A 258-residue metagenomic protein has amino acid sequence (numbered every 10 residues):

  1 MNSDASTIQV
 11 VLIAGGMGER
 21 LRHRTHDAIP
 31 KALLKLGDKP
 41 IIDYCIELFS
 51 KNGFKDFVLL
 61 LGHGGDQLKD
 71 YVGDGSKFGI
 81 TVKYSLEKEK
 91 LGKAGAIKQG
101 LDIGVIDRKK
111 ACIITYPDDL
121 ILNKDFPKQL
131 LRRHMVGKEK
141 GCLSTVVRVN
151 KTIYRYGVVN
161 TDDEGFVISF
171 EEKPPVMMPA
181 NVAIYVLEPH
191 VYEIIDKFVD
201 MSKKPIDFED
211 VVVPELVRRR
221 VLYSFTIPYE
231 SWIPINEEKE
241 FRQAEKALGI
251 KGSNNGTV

Functional and structural regions predicted by a protein language model:
N2-L68, F126: N-terminal glycine-rich phosphate-binding loop and ensuing alpha1 helix
Q9-V11, D56-V58, K83, I113 (+2 more regions): A structural signal for isolated positions on well-ordered beta-strands in alpha/beta enzyme cores
G16, D118, E237: Active-site glycine-centered loops adjacent to acidic/histidine catalytic or metal-binding residues that shape
L33, V159-T161, S224: A structural signal for short hydrophobic beta-strand segments in well-ordered beta-sheet cores
I41-C45, A96-Q99, V212: Well-ordered alpha-helical segments embedded in enzymatic catalytic cores
G62, S85-E87, V147, K173 (+1 more regions): Conserved beta-strand termini and adjacent loop/short-helix elements that scaffold enzyme active sites in alpha/beta
K69-D70, G75-D163, V186, D196: Conserved beta-loop-beta/alpha segment of the NTase-like Rossmann-fold superfamily that binds/positions NTPs
I113, D125-V136, K151, F166-V258: Catalytic-core segments of class I nucleotidyltransferases/pyrophosphorylases that form NMP-activated intermediates
